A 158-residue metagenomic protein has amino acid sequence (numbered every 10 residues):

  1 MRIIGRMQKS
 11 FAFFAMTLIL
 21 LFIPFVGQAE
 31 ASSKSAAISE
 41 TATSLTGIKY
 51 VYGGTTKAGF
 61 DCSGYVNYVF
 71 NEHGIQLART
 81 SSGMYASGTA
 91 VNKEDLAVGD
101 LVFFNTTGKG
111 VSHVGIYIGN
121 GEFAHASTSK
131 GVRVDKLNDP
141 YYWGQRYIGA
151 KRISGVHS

Functional and structural regions predicted by a protein language model:
R2-M7, F25-T41, I75, A90 (+2 more regions): Aromatic- and glycine-rich peptidoglycan recognition patches
F13-P24: Bacterial N-terminal signal peptides
Q28, S44-V98: Catalytic cysteine-centered active-site loop
G99-D100, G121: Structural motif
L101, V114-I116: Conserved hydrophobic/aromatic beta-strand scaffold that supports enzyme active sites
